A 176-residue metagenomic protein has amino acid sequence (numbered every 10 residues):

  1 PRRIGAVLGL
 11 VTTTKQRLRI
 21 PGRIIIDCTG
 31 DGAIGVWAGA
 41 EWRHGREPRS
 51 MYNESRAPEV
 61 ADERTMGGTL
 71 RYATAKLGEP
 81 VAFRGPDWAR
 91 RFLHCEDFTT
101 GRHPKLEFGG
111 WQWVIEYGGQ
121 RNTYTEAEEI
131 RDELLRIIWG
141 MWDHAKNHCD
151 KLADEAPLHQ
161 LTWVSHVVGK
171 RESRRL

Functional and structural regions predicted by a protein language model:
P1-A6, L10-L176: Flavin (FAD/FMN)-binding glycine-rich loop and adjacent Rossmann-like elements that form
